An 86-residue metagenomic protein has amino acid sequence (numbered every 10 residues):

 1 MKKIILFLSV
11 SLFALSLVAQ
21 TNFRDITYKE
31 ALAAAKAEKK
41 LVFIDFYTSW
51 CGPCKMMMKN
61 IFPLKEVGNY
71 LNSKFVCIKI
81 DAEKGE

Functional and structural regions predicted by a protein language model:
M1-F23: Bacterial Sec-dependent N-terminal signal peptides
I5, N60-P63: Glycine-rich, phosphate-binding/catalytic loops in enzymes
S9, G52, I80: Active-site-proximal flexible loops/turns
N22-I26, L64-E86: Thiol-based oxidoreductase modules, predominantly thioredoxin-like and allied folds used for disulfide exchange
R24-L41, L71: A short beta-strand-turn-helix
E38-G52, C77: Short active-site neighborhood of thiol/selenol oxidoreductases, capturing the structured segment around
K55-K59: Detector for the c-type heme attachment site
